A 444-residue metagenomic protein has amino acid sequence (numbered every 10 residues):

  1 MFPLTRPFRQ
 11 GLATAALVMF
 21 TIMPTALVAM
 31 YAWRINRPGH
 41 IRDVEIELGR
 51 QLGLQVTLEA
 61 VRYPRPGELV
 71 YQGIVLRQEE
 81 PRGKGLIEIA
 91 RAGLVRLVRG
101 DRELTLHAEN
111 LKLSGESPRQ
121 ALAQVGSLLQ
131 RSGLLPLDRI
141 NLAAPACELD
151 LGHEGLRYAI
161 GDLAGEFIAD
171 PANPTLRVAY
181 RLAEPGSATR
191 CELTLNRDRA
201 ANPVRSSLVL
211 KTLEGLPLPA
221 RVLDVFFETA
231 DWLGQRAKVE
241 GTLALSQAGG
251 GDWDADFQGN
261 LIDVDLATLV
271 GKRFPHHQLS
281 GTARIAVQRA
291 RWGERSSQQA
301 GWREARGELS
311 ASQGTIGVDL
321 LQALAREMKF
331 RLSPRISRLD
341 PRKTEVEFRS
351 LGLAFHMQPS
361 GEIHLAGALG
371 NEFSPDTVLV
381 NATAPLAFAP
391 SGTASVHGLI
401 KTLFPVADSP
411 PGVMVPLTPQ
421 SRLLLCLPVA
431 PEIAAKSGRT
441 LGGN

Functional and structural regions predicted by a protein language model:
M1-Q51: N-terminal type II signal-anchor transmembrane helix that functions as the membrane-insertion/stop-transfer segment
R50-E59: A short, amphipathic edge element
R62-C147: Flexible beta-edge/linker motif
E68, G73-V75, N110-S114, N141 (+1 more regions): Small-residue helix/turn framework positions
G100-L104, P118-A121, D150-Y158, R295-G301: Short acidic, Gly/Pro-enriched loop/turn segments at secondary-structure junctions
R131-D138, A159, D170-T175, Y180: Extended, helix-rich scaffolding/adaptor regions
E148-P171, W302, L321, M328-F330: Short, solvent-exposed loop/hinge segments that bridge or flank secondary-structure elements
L441-N444: Short, solvent-exposed mixed-charge patches
